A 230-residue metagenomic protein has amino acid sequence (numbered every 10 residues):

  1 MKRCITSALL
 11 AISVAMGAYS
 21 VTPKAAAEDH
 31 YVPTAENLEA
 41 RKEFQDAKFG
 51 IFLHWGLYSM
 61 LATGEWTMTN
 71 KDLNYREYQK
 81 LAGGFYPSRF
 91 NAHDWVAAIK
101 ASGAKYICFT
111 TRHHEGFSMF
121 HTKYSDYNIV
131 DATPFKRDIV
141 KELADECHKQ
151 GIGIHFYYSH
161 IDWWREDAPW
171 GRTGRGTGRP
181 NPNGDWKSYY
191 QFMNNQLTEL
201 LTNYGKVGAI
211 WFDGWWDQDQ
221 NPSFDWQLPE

Functional and structural regions predicted by a protein language model:
M1-L9: Bacterial N-terminal signal peptides that target proteins for export
C4, V14-A15, Y86: Low-complexity, intrinsically disordered short segments enriched for Gly/Pro and polybasic residues
S7-A8, V14, I51: Intrinsic-disorder/low-complexity peptide segments enriched for small residues
A11-I12, M16-E28: Bacterial Sec-dependent signal peptides at the C-terminal "C-region" and cleavage site
A25-E230: Mature catalytic domains of secreted/periplasmic carbohydrate-active enzymes
